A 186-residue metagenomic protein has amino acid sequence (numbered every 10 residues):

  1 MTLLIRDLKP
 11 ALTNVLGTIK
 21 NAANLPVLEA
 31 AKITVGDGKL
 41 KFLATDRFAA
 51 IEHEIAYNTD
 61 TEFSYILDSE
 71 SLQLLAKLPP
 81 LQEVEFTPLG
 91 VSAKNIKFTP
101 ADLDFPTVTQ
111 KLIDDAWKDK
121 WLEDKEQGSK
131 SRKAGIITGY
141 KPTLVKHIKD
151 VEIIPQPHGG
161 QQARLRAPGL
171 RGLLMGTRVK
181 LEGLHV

Functional and structural regions predicted by a protein language model:
M1-V186: DNA polymerase processivity clamps
